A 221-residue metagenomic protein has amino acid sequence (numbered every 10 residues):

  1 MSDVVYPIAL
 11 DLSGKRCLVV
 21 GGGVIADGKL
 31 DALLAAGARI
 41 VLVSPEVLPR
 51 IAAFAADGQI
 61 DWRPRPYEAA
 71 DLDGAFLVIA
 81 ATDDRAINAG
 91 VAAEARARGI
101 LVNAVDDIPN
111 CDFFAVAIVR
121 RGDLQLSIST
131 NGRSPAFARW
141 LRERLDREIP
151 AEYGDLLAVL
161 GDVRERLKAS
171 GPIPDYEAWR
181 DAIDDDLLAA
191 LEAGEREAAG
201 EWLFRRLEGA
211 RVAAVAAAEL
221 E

Functional and structural regions predicted by a protein language model:
M1-A55, E221: Hydrophobic, well-ordered beta-alpha structural blocks that scaffold small-molecule cofactor pockets
V24-I25, A86, G132: Residue-level detector of alpha-helix initiation sites
I40, W62, G99-V102: Hydrophobic beta-strand scaffold residues
S44, W62-P66, D106: Short loop/edge segments at beta-strand edges and connector loops that shape dinucleotide/nucleotide cofactor-binding
A53-D73: Glycine-rich, highly charged phosphate/nucleotide-binding loops
L77-D83, N88-A115: ADP-ribose/adenylate-binding Rossmann-like module
A104-G154: E1/E1-like adenylate-forming module used to activate ubiquitin-like modifiers and sulfur-carrier proteins
G132-E221: An accessory alpha-helical subdomain
